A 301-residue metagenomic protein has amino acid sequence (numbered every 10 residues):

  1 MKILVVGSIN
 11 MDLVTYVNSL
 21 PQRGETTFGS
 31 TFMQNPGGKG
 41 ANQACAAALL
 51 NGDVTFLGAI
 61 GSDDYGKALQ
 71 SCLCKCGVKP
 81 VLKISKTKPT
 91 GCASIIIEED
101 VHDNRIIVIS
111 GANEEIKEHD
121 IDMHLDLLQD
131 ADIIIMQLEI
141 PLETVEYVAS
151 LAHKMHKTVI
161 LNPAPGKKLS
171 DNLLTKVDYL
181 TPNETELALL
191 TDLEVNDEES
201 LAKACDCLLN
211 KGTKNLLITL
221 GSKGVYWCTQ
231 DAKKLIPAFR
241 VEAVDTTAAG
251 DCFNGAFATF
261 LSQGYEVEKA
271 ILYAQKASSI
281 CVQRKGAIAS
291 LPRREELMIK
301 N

Functional and structural regions predicted by a protein language model:
M1-A59, D64-A68, K75, A243-V244: Glycine-rich phosphate/adenosyl-contacting loop at the front of the ribokinase-like
M1-I9, A59, S71-S85, I97-Y179 (+1 more regions): Ribokinase/PfkB-type carbohydrate-kinase core domain
I3, K168-D171, E198-N301: Conserved phosphate-binding/catalytic region of the ribokinase-like
P21-G29, T181-E184, K234-A238: Short glycine/proline- and charge-enriched loop/turn segments that cap or connect secondary-structure elements
C45-D53, I97, F260-G264: Alpha-helix C-terminal capping segments
K88-G91: Short acidic/glycine-enriched loop/turn segments that link adjacent beta-strands
